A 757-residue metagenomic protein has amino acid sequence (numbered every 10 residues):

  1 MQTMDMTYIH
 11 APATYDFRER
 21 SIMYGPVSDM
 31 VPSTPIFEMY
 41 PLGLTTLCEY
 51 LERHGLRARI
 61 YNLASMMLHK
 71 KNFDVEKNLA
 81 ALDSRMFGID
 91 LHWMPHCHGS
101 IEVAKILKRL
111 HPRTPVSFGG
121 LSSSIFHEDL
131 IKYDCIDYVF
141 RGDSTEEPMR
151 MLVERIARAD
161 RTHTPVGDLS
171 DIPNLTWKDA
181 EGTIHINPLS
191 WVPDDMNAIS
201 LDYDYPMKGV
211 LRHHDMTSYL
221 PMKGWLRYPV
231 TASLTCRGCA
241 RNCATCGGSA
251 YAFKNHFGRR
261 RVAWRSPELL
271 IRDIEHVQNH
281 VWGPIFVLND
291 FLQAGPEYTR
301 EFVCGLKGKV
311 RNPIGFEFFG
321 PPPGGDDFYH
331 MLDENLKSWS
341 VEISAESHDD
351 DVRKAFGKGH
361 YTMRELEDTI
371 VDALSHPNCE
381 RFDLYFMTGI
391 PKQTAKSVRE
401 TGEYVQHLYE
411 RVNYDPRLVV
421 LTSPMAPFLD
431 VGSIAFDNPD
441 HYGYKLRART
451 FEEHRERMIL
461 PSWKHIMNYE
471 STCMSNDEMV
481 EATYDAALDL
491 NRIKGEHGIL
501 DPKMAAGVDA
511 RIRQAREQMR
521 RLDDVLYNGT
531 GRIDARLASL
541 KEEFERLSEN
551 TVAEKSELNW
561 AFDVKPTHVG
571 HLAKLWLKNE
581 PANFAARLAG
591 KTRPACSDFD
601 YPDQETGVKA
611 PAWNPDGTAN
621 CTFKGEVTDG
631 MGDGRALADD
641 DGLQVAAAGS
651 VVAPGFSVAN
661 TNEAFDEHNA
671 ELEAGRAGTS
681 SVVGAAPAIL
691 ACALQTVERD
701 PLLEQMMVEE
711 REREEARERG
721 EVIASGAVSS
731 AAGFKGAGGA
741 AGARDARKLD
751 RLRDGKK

Functional and structural regions predicted by a protein language model:
Q2-I9, G88, S117, S266-R381 (+2 more regions): Conserved SAM/AdoMet-binding glycine-rich loop
Q2-M4, Y8, R57, L79-A80 (+1 more regions): Radical SAM enzyme core and accessory elements
T3-D5, R18-S21, I172, K178-T235: N-terminal [4Fe-4S]-dependent radical SAM core
M6-I36: Short glycine-rich His-centered loop
D16-F17, F126-H127, R241, F253-K254 (+4 more regions): Flexible glycine/acidic-rich beta-alpha junction loops that bind and position SAM and/or redox cofactors in anaerobic
Y50, R59-D195, V431, S680 (+1 more regions): Glycine-rich beta-alpha loop elements in corrinoid/cobalamin-binding modules across cobalamin-dependent enzymes
D129-L130, K392-H407: Catalytic cores of alpha/beta
P221-S266: Canonical Radical SAM [4Fe-4S] cluster-binding loop centered on the CxxxCxxC motif and its immediate flanking residues
